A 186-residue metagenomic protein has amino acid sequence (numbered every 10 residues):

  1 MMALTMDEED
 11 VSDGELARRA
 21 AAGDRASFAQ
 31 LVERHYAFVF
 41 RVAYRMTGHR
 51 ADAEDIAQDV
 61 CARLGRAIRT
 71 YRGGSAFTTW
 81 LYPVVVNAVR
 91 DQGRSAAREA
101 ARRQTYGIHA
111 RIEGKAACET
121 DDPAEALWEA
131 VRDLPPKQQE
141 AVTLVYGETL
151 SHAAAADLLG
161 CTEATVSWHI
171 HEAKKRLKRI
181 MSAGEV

Functional and structural regions predicted by a protein language model:
A3-D7, A21-Q30, F40-D59, E163 (+1 more regions): Short, charged helix-capping/linker segments at alpha-helix termini
T5, E9-D13, D91, E99-A124 (+1 more regions): Internal acidic/polar
A26-S27, F38, A126-E129, Q139-E140: Pre-recognition alpha-helix immediately N-terminal to the DNA-recognition helix within helix-turn-helix or winged-helix
L31, H35, V39, V60 (+4 more regions): Residue-level preference for hydrophobic side chains embedded in well-ordered alpha helices
R34-A37, R45-G48, T143-L150: Short helix-capping/turn signature of helix-turn-helix
R41, D55-A62, R66, S75-N87: Structural recognition of an alpha-helix C-terminal capping motif at a helix-to-coil junction
R66-G73, P83-Q104, T120, E172: Arg/Lys-rich amphipathic alpha helix in sigma70-family domain 2
V86, R90, P136-Q138, G147 (+2 more regions): DNA-recognition helix of helix-turn-helix
